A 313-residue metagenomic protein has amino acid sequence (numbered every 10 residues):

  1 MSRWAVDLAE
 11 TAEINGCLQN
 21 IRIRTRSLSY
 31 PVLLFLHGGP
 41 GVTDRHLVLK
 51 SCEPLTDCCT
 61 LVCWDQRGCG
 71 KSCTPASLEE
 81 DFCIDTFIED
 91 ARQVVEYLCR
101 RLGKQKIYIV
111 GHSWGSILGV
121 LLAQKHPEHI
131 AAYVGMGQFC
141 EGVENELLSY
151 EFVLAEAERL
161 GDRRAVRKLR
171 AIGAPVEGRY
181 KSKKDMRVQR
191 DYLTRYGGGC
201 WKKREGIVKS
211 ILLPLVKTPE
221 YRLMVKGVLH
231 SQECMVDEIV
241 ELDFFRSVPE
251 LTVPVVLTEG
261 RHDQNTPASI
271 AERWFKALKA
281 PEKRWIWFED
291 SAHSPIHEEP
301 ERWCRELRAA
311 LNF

Functional and structural regions predicted by a protein language model:
T43-C52: The serine-hydrolase catalytic nucleophile loop
T56-T74: Conserved alpha/beta-hydrolase
T86-K106, L121: Conserved acidic catalytic loop of the alpha/beta-hydrolase fold
K104-L147: Conserved hydrolase catalytic core segment
A155, L160-R246, V253: Alpha/beta-hydrolase
L251, L257-E259: Short beta-strand/loop motif that positions the catalytic acidic residue of the alpha/beta-hydrolase fold
Q264-I270: Conserved alpha/beta-hydrolase "acid-adjacent" motif
S291-P300, C304: Catalytic histidine-centered segment of alpha/beta-hydrolase-like enzymes
